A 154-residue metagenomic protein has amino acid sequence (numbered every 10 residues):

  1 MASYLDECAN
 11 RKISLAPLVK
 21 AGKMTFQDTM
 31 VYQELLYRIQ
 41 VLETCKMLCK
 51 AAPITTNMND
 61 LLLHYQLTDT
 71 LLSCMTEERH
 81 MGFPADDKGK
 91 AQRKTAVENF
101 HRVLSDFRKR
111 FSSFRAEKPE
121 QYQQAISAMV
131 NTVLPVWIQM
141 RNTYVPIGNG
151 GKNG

Functional and structural regions predicted by a protein language model:
M1-G154: The feature captures the alpha-helical scaffold/lid subdomain characteristic of nucleotidyltransferase
